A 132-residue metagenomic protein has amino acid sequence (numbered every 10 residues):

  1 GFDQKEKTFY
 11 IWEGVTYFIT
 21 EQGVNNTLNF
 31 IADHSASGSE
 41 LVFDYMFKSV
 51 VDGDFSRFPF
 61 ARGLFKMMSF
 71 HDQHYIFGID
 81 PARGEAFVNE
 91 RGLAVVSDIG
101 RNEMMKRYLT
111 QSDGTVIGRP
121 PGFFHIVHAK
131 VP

Functional and structural regions predicted by a protein language model:
G1-P132: Alpha-helical subdomain
